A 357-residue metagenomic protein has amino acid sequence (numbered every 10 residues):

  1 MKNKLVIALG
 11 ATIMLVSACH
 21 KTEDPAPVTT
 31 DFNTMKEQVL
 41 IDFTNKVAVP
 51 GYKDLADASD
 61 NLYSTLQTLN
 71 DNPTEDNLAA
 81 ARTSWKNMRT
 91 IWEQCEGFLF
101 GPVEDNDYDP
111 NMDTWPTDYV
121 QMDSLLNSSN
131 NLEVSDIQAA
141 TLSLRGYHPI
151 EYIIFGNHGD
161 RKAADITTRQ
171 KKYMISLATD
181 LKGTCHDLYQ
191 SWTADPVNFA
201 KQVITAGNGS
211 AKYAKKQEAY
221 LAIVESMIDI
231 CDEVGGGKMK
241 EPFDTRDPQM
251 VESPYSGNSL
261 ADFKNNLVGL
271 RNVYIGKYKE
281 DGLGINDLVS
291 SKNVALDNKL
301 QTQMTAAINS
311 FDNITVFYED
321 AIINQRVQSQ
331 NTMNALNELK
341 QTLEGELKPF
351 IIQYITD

Functional and structural regions predicted by a protein language model:
K2-V39, D357: Bacterial Sec-dependent N-terminal signal peptides
A26-D357: Mature extracytoplasmic or organellar-lumen-exposed domains after removal of signal/transit peptides
